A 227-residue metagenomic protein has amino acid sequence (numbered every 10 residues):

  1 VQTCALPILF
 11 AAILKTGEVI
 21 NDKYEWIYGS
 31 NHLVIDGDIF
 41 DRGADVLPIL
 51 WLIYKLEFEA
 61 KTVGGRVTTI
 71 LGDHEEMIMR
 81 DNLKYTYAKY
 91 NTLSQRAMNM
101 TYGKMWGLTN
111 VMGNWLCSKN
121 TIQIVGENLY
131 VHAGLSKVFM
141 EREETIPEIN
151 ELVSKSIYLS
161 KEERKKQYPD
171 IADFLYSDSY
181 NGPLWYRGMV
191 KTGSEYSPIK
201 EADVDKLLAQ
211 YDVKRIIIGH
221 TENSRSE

Functional and structural regions predicted by a protein language model:
V1-E227: Feature recognizes metal-dependent phosphohydrolase scaffolds
